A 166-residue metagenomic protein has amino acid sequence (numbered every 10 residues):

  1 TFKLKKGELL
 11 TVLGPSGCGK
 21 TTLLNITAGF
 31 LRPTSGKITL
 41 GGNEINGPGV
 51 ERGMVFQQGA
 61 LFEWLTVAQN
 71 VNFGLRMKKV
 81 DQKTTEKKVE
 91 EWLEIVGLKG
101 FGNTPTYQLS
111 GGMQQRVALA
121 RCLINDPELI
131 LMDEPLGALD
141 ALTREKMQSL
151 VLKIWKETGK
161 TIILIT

Functional and structural regions predicted by a protein language model:
L13-P15: The feature captures the beta-strand-to-loop junction immediately N-terminal to the Walker
A28: Helix-to-loop junction immediately C-terminal to a conserved catalytic motif
G36-G47: Conserved ABC transporter NBD signature motif
L65-N72: Short coil-to-helix segment of the ABC ATPase nucleotide-binding domain corresponding to the Q-loop/switch region
N72, R76, K83-F101, L152-K153: Conserved ABC ATPase "signature" region
T104-Y107, N125: Conserved signature/switch motifs of ABC ATPase nucleotide-binding domains
I130-D133: Catalytic Walker B motif of ABC-type/P-loop ATPase nucleotide-binding domains
